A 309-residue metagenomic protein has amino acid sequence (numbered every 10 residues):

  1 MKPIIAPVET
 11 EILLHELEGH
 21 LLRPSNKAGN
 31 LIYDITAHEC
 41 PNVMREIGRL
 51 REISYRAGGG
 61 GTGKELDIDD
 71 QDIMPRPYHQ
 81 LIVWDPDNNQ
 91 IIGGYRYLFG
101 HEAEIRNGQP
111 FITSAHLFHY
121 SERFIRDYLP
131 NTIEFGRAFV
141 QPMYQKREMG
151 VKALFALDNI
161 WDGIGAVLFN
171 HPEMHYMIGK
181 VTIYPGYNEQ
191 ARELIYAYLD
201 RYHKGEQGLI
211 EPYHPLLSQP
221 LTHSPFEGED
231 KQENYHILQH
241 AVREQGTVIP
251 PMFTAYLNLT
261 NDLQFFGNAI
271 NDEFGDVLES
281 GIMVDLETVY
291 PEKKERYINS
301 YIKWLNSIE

Functional and structural regions predicted by a protein language model:
M1-H38: Conserved N-terminal entry element of GNAT/NAT acetyltransferase domains
R23-D69, H79-F99: Short amphipathic alpha-helix that is part of the acyltransferase structural core
T36-E39, D85-D87, R96-H101, R137-F139 (+3 more regions): Short, flexible loop/turn elements at secondary-structure junctions
G60-I68, M74-Y78, L98, G108-F124: Short acidic (Asp/Glu) patches
D72-I82, I105, L263-Q264, F274-S280 (+1 more regions): A short helix-loop-beta-strand connector motif used in the catalytic cores of GNAT acetyltransferases and, in some
E102-D262: Acyl-donor binding region in acyl/amide transferases
R243-L286, S300: C-terminal accessory regions appended to core domains
E279-E309: C-terminal non-catalytic accessory extensions
